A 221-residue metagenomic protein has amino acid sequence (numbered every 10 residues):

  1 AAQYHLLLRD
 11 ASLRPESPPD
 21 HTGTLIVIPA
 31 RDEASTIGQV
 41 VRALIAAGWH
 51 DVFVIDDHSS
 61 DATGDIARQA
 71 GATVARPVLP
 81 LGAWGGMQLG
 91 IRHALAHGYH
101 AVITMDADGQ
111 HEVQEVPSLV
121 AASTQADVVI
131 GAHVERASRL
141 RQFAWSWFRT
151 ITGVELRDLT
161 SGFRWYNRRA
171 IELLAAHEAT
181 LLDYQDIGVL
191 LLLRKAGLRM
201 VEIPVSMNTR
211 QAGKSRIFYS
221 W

Functional and structural regions predicted by a protein language model:
A1-A43: N-proximal low-complexity "stem/linker" segments adjacent to membrane-targeting elements
I28, V41, W49-S59, A75: Short beta-strand/loop segment that forms part of the nucleotide-sugar
S35-Q39, D61-A70: Acidic helix N-cap motif at the loop->helix transition within catalytic regions of sugar-transfer enzymes
F53, G64-H97: Conserved donor nucleotide-binding strand/loop of the catalytic core
D56-G64, G109: A conserved acidic beta->alpha catalytic loop
G82, G86-M87, Q110, R136-W221: Conserved catalytic loops of nucleotide-sugar-dependent glycosyltransferases that act on lipid-linked
Y99-Q110: Short beta-strand-to-loop acidic/aromatic patch adjacent to the donor-nucleotide binding site
Q114-A132: Conserved donor-nucleotide/metal-binding helix-loop-beta segment in metal-dependent transferases, i.e., the alpha-helix
